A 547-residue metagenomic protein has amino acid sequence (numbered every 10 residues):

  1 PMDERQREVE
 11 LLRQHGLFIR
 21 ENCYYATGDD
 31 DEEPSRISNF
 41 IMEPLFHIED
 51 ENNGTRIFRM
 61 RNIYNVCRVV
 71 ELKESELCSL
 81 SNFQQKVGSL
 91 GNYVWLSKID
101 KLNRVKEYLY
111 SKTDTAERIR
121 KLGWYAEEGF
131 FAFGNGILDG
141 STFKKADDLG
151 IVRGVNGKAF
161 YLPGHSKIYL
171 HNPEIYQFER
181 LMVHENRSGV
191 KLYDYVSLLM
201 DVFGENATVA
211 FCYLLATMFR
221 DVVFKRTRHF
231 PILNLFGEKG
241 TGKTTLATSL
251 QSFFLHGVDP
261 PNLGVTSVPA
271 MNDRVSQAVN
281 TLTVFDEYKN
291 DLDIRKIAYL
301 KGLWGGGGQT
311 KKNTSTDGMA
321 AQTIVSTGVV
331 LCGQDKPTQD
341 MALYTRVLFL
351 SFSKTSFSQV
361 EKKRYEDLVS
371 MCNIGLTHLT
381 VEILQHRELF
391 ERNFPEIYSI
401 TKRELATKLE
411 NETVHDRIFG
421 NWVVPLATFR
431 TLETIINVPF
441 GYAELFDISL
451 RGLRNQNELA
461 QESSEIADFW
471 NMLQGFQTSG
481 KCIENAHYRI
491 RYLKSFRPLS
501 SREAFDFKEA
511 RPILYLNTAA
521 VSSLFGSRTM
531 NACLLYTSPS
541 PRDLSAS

Functional and structural regions predicted by a protein language model:
P1-L170, E174, D335, H386-S538 (+2 more regions): N-terminal nucleic-acid engagement/recognition segments and initiation subdomains in replication, restriction
G164-P261, V265, W422: P-loop NTPase catalytic core of nucleic-acid-dependent motor ATPases
S249-D293: AAA+/P-loop NTPase substrate/partner-engagement loops
V275-Q277, L292, A320-I324, D340-A342: Conserved catalytic network of the ASCE P-loop NTPase/AAA+ motor domain
K289-N290, D335-T338, K354-F357: Conserved nucleotide-binding/hydrolysis micro-motifs of P-loop NTPases
I297-K312: Conserved catalytic/switch belt of AAA+ P-loop NTPases
T327-G333: Structural recognition of the conserved hydrophobic beta-strand(s) that form the central parallel beta-sheet of P-loop
D340-S356: A short helix-turn-beta junction within AAA+ P-loop NTPase domains corresponding to the substrate/partner-engaging
